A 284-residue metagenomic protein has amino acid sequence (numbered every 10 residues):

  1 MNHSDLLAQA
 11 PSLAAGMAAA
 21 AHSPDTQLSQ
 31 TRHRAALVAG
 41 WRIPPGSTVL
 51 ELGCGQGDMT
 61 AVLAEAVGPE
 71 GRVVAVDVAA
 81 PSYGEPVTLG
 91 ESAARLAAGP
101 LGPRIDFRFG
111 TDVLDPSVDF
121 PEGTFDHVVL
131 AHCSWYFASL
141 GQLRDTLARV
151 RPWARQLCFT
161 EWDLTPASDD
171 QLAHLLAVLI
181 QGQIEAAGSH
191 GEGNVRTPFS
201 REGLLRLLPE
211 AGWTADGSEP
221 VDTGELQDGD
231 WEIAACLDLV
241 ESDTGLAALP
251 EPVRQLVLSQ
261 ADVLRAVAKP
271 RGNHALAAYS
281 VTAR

Functional and structural regions predicted by a protein language model:
L28-T48: Conserved alpha-helix/loop element of class I SAM-dependent methyltransferases that forms part of the SAM/SAH-binding
Q56-G68: Conserved SAM-binding loop of SAM-dependent methyltransferases across substrates and taxa, primarily the Class I
E65-L114: Class I SAM-dependent methyltransferase SAM/SAH-binding core
D126-G141: A short SAM/SAH-binding and catalytic strip from SAM-dependent methyltransferases
Q142-Q156: A short glycine-rich, Lys/Arg-flanked "PGG" loop and its adjoining helix->strand segment in the class I
C158-Q181: Conserved class I S-adenosyl-L-methionine
V195-G212: Short alpha-helix
D222-A268: C-terminal helical/coil "lid" or tail adjacent to the Rossmann-like core of SAM-dependent
